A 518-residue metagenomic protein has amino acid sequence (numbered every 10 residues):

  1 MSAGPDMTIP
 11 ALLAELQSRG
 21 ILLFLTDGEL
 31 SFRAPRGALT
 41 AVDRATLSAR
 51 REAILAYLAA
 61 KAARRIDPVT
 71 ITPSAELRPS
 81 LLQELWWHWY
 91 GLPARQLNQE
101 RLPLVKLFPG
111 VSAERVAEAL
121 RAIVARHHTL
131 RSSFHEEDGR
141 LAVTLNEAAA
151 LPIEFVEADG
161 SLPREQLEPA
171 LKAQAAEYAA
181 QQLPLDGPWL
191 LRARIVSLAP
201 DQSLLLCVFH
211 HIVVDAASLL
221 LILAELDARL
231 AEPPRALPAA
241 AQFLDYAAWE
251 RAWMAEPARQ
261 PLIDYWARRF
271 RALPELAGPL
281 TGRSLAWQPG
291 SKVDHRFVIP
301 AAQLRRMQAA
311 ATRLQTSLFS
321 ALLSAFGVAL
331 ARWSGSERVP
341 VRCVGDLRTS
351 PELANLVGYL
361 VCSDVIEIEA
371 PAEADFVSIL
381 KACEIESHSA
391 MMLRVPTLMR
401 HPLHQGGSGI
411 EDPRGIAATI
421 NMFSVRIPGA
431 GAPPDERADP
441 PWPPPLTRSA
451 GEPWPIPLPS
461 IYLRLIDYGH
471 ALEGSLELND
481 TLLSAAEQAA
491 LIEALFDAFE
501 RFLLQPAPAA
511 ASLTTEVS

Functional and structural regions predicted by a protein language model:
M1-G91, E118, P169, A511-S518: Regions immediately C-terminal to embedded phosphopantetheine-bearing carrier domains
S2-P10, P109-A125, T144-G187, I263 (+3 more regions): A short, small/polar-residue-rich loop/turn motif at beta-strand boundaries within alpha/beta enzyme cores
A14, S18, L23, A49-I66 (+5 more regions): A short N-terminal helical cap/helix-turn-helix that marks the beginning of AMP-binding/adenylate-forming
D27-G28, L82-F108, E137-L162, G187-R192 (+9 more regions): Acyl/amide activation-and-transfer machinery of modular secondary-metabolite enzymes
A56-A59, R65-E147, R164-W253, E275-P279 (+1 more regions): Acyl-group handoff/entry surfaces in thioester-processing enzymes
W87-E100, R259-T316, G406, E516: Flexible, P/S/T/G-rich "lid" or insertion loops adjacent to the active sites of thioester-utilizing
A94-E100, H128-T129, E165, G187 (+6 more regions): His-Asp-centered acyl/peptidyl-transfer active-site segments
H127, R131, L223, E337-V344 (+4 more regions): Extended, hydrophobic beta-loop-alpha segments that form or line the acyl/peptidyl-thioester binding and transfer paths
